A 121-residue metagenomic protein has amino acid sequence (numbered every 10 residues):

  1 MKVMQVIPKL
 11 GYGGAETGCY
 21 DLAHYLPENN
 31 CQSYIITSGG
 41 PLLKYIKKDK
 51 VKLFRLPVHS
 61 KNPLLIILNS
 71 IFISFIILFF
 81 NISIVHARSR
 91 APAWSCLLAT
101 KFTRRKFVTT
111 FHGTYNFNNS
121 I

Functional and structural regions predicted by a protein language model:
M1-I121: Membrane-interface segments of envelope glycosyltransferases acting on lipid-linked substrates or membrane lipids
